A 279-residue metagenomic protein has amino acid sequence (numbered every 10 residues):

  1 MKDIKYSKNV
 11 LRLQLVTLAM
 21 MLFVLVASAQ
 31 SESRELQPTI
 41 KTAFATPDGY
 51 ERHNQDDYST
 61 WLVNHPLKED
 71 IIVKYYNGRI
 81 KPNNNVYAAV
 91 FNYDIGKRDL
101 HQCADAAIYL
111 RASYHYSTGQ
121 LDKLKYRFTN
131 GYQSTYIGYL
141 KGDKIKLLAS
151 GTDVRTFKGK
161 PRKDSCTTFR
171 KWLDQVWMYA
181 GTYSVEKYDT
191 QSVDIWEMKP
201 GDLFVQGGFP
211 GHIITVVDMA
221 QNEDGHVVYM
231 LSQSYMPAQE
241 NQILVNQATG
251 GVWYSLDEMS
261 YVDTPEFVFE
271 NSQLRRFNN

Functional and structural regions predicted by a protein language model:
M1-K2, Q221: Short regulatory "switch" loops immediately downstream of catalytic or recognition motifs within protein catalytic
K2-V16: Bacterial N-terminal signal peptides that target proteins for export
L13, A29, D174-W177: Intrinsically disordered, low-complexity regions enriched in polar/acidic and amide residues
Q14-L25: Bacterial N-terminal signal peptides
Q30-N83, D94-Q102: N-terminal module-boundary/linker segments of secreted carbohydrate-active enzymes
K81-K199, V205-I213, V217-M236: Acidic/His-rich structured neighborhood in mature extracellular/periplasmic domains
V227-N279: Low-complexity, Gly/Ser/Thr/Pro-rich intrinsically disordered linker/tail segments
